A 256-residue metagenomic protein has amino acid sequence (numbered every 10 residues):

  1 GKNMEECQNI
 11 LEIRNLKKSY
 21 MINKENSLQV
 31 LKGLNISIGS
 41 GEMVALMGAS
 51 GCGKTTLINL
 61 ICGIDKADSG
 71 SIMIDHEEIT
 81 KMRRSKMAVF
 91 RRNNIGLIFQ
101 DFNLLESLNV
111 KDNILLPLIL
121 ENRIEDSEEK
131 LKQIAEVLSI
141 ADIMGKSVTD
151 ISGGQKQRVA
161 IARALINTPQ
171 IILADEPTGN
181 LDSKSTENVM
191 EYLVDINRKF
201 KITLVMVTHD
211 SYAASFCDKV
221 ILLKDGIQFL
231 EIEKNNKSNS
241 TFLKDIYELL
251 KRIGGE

Functional and structural regions predicted by a protein language model:
M47-A49: The feature captures the beta-strand-to-loop junction immediately N-terminal to the Walker
C62: Helix-to-loop junction immediately C-terminal to a conserved catalytic motif
E78, D126-D142: Conserved ABC ATPase "signature" region
L108-L116: Short coil-to-helix segment of the ABC ATPase nucleotide-binding domain corresponding to the Q-loop/switch region
S147-I151, Q155-Q157: Conserved ABC ATPase signature
T168: Conserved catalytic motifs of ABC-family nucleotide-binding domains
I172-D175: Catalytic Walker B motif of ABC-type/P-loop ATPase nucleotide-binding domains
